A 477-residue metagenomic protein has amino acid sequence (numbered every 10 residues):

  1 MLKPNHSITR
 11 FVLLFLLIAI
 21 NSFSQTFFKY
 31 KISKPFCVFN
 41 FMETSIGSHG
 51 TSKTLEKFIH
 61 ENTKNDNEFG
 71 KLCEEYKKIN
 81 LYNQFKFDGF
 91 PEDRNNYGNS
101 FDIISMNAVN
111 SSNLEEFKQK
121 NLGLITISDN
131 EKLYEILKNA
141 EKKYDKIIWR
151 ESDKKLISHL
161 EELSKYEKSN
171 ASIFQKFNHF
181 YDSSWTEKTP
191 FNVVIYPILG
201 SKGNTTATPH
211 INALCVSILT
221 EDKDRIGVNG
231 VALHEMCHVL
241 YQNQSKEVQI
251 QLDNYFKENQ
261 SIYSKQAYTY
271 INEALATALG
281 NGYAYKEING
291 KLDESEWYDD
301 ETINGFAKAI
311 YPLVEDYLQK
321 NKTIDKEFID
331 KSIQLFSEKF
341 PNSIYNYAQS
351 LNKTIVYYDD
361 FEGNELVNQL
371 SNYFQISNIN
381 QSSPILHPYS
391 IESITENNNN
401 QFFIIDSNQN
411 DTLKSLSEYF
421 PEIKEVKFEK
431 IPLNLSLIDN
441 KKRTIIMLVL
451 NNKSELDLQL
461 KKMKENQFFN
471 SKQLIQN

Functional and structural regions predicted by a protein language model:
M1-F27: Bacterial Sec-dependent N-terminal signal peptides
Q25-S111, N304-A307, K353-I355: N-terminal mature-domain "stem" immediately C-terminal to a signal peptide or N-terminal signal-anchor/transmembrane
L114-K120, Q175, V194-I226, D439-N451 (+1 more regions): Active-site scaffold of zinc-dependent metalloenzymes
S152-T208, N378-D411: Auxiliary, metal-adjacent structural segments of Zn-dependent hydrolase domains
I226-K246: Active-site recognition of the HExxH zinc-binding catalytic motif
Q242-Y268: Post-HEXXH active-site segment of zinc metalloproteases
G280, K291-I385, N400-F402: Pan-zinc metallopeptidase signature
A348-N477: Long, folded non-catalytic interaction modules
